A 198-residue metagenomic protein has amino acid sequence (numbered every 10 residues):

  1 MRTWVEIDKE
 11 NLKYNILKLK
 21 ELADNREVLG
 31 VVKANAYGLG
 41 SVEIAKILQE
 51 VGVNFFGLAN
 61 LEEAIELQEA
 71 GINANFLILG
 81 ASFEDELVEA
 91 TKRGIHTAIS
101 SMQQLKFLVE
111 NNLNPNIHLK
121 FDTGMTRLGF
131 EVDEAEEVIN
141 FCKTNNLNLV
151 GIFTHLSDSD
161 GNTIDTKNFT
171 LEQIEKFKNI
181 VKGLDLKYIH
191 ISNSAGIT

Functional and structural regions predicted by a protein language model:
M1-H96: A charged N-terminal "starter" segment
E6, H118, G129: Short aromatic/basic micro-patch
L12, K33, L67, S101 (+4 more regions): Conserved, mostly hydrophobic/aromatic
Y37-L39, K46, T91, E110-P115 (+1 more regions): Active-site loop/helix belt of alpha/beta enzymes
F56-A59, L77-F83, S100, P115-T123 (+1 more regions): Non-cysteine beta-strand/loop elements that form the S-adenosyl-L-methionine
A64-I65, E84-L87, L105-K106, A135 (+1 more regions): Short, well-ordered alpha-helical microsegments
I99-M102, K176: A polyampholytic, Gly/Pro-enriched intrinsically disordered region
S100, F107-L108: Membrane-helix boundary/helix-loop-helix interface segments in multi-pass membrane proteins
